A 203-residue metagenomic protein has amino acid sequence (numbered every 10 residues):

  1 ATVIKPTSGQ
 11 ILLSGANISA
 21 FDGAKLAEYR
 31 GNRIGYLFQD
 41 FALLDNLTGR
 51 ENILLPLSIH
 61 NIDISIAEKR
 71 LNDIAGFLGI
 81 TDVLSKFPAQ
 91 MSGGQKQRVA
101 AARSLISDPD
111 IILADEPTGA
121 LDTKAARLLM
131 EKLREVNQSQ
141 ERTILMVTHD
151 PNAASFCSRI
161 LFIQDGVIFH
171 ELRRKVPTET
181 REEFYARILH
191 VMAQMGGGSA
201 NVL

Functional and structural regions predicted by a protein language model:
A1: Helix-to-loop junction immediately C-terminal to a conserved catalytic motif
L47-L55: Short coil-to-helix segment of the ABC ATPase nucleotide-binding domain corresponding to the Q-loop/switch region
F87-M91, Q95-Q97: Conserved ABC ATPase signature
A101, L129: Hydrophobic anchor residue at the start of the ABC signature
I106-D110: A short, proline-enriched helix->beta-strand linker immediately N-terminal to the Walker B motif in ABC-type P-loop
I112-D115: Catalytic Walker B motif of ABC-type/P-loop ATPase nucleotide-binding domains
V167-A193: Conserved beta-strand-loop-alpha-helix hinge in the C-terminal portion of ABC ATPase nucleotide-binding domains
